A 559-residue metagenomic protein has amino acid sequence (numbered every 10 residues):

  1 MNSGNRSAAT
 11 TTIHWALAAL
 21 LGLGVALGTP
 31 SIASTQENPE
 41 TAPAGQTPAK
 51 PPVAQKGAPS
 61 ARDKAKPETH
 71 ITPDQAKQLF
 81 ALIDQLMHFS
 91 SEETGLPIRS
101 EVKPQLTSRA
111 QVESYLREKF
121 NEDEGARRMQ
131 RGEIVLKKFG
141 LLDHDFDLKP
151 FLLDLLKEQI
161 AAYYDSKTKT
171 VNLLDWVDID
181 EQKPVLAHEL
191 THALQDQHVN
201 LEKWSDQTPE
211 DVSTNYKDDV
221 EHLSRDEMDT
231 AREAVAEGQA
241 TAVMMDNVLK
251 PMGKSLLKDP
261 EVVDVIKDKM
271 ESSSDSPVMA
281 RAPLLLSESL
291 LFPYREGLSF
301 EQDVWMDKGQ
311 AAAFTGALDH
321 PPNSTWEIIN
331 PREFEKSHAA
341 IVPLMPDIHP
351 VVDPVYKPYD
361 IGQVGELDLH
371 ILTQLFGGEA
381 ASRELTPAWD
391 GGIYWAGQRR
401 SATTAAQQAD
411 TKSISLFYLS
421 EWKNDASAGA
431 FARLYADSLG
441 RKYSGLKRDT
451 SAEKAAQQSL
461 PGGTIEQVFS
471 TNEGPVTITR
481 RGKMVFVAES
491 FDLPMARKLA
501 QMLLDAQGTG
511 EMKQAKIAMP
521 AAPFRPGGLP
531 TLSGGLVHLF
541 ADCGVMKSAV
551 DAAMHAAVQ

Functional and structural regions predicted by a protein language model:
W15-G28: Bacterial N-terminal signal peptides
A81-V171, D175-D180: Auxiliary, metal-adjacent structural segments of Zn-dependent hydrolase domains
I98-R99, L257-V364, K412-I414, K423 (+2 more regions): Amphipathic alpha-helical substructures
R99-K119, Q207-K217, K258-D268, H320-N323: Acidic helix-start/capping segments at beta-turn-to-alpha-helix junctions
R131-S166, H349-L416, F431-L434, E466-V468 (+1 more regions): Short, compositionally biased low-complexity segments enriched in polar/charged residues
V171-A187, M228-A231: Short pre-active-site segment immediately N-terminal to the catalytic Zn-binding motif
L190-D206: Catalytic Zn2+-binding segment of zinc metalloproteases
I393, S401-V558: C-terminal soluble interaction/assembly domains
